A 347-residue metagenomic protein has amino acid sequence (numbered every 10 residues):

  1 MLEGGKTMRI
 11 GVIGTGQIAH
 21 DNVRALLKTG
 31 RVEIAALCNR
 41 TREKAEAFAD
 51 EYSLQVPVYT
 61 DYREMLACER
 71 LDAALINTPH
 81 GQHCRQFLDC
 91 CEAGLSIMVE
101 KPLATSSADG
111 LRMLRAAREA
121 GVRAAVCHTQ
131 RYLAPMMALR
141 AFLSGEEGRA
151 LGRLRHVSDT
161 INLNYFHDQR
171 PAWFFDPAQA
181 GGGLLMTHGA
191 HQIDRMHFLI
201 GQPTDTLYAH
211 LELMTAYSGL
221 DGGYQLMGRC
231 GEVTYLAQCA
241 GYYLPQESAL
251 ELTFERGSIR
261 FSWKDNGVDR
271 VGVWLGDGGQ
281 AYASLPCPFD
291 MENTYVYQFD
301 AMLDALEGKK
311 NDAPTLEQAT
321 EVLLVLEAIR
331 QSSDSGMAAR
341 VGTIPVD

Functional and structural regions predicted by a protein language model:
M1-G4, A73-I76, A301-D347: C-terminal helix-rich "cap/oligomerization" subdomain common to oxidoreductases
L2-Y52, L303: N-terminal Rossmann-like dinucleotide-binding module
R40, P286-D300: Active-site loop of classical SDR/Rossmann-like NAD(P)-dependent oxidoreductases, centered on the catalytic Tyr-X3-Lys
V56-A116: Beta-loop-alpha module in the N-terminal Rossmann-like domain of NAD(P)-dependent dehydrogenases, especially those
T60, V99, A124-V126, F261: Hydrophobic residues in well-ordered beta-strands that form the structural core
R112-Q130, R153-V157: Rossmann-fold dehydrogenase core element
Q130-H210, M214-A216, G336: Predominantly a Rossmann-like dinucleotide-binding segment in NAD(P)-dependent oxidoreductases
T187, I193-G267, V296-K310, I344-D347: Contiguous beta-strand/loop segments that form the cofactor/metal-binding neighborhood of enzyme cores
